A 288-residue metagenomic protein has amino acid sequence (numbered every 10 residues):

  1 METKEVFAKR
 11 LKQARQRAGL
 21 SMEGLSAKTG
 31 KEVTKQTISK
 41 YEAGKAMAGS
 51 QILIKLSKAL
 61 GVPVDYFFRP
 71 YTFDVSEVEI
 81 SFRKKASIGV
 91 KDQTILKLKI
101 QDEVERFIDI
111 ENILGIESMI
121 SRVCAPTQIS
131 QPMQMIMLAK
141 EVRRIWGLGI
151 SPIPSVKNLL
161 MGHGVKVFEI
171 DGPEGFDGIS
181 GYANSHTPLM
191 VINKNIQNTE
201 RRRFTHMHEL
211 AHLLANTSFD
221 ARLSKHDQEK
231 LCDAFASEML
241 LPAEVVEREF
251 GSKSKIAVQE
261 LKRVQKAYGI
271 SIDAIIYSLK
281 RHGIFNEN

Functional and structural regions predicted by a protein language model:
M1-N288: Short juxta-domain linker segments that transition from a proline/glycine-rich, charged coil into a short amphipathic
